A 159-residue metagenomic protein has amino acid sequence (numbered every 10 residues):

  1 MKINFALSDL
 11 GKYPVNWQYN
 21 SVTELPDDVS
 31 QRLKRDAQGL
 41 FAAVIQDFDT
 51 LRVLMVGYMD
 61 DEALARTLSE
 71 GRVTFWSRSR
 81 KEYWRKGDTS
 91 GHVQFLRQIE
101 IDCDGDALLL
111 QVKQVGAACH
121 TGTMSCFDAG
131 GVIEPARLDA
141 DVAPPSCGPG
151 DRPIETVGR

Functional and structural regions predicted by a protein language model:
K2: Contiguous mid-protein beta-loop-alpha structural module that forms a pocket-lining wall or clamp of enzyme active
F5, D9-L40, Q46-D49, L54 (+1 more regions): C-terminal binding/interaction regions
